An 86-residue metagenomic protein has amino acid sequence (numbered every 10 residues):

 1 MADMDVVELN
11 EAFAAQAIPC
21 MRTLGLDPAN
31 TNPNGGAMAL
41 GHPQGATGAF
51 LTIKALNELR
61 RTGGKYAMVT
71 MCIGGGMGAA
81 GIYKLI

Functional and structural regions predicted by a protein language model:
M1-I86: Claisen-condensing/thiolase-fold acyl-transfer catalytic domains that form or cleave C-C bonds in fatty acid
